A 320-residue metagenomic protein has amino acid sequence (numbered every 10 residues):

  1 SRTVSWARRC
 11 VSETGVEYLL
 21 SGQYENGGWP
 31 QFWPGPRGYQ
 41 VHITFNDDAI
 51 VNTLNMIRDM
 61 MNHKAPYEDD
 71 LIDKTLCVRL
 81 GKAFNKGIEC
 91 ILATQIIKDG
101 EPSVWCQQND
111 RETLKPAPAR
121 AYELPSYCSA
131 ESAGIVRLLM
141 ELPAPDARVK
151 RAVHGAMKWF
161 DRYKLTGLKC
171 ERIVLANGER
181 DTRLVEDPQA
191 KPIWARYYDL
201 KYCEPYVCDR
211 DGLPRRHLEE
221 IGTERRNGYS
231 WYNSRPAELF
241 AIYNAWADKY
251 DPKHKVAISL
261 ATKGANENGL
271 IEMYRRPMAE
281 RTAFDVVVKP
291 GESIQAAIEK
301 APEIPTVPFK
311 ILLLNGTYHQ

Functional and structural regions predicted by a protein language model:
R2-C10: Single conserved hydrophobic/aromatic residue that forms the stacking wall/gate of nucleotide- or nucleobase-binding
T14-W29, L80-G100, A152-K169: Long, well-ordered core segments of solenoidal/helical folds
V16, L20, W33, R37-L92 (+1 more regions): Eukaryote-skewed repeat-based solenoidal scaffolds used as protein-protein interaction platforms, primarily
S21, E25-F45, R111-L124: A cross-kingdom feature marking solvent-exposed beta-strand/loop segments within repeated, beta-rich binding/scaffold
D59-K86, E112-A119, E123, A130-A261 (+1 more regions): Terminal, non-catalytic domain-edge segments
S259-K300: Right-handed parallel beta-helix/beta-solenoid
K289-Q320: N-terminal extracellular ligand-recognition/capping segment immediately after the signal peptide
